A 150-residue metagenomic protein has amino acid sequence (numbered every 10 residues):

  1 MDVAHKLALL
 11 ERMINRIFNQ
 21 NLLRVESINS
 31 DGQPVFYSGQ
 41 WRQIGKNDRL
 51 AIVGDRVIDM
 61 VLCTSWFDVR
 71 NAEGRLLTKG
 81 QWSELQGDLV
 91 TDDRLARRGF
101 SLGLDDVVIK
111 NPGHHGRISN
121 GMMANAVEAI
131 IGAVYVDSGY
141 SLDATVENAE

Functional and structural regions predicted by a protein language model:
M1-E150: Double-stranded RNA-binding/processing signature
